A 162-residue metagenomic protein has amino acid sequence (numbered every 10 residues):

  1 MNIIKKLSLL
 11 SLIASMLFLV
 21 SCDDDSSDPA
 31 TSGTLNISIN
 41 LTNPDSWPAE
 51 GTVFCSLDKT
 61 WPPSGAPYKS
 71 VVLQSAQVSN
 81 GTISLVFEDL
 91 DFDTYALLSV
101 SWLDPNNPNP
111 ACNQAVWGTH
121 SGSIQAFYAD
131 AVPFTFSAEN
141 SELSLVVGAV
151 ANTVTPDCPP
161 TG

Functional and structural regions predicted by a protein language model:
M1-C22: Sec-dependent bacterial lipoprotein signal peptides
M16-T42, C158-G162: Bacterial Sec-dependent N-terminal signal peptides
N40, F54-P62, L98-D104: Predominantly extracellular/luminal cell-surface or secreted proteins
P44-S70: Short, ordered, surface-exposed loop/turn motifs in non-cytosolic proteins
S64-T82: Short, acidic Ser/Thr/Gly-rich low-complexity loop/linker segments typical of extracellular and cell-surface proteins
I83-A96, V100-N106: Short Pro-Gly-centered beta-turn/loop motif in secreted/extracellular proteins
L103-A151: Structured interaction patches on ligand/partner-binding surfaces of diverse proteins
G148-G162: Short, low-complexity, Pro/Ser/Thr/Gly-rich segments in the mature regions of secreted, periplasmic
